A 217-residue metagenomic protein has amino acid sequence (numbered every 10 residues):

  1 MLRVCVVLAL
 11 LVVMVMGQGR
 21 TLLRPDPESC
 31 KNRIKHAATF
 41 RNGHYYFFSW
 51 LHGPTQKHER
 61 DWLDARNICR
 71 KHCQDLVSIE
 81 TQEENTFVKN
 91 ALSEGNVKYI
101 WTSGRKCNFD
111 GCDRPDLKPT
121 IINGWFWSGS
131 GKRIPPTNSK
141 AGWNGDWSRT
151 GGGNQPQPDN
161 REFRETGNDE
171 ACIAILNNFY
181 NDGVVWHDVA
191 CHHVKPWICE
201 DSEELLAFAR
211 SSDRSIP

Functional and structural regions predicted by a protein language model:
L2-P217: Extracellular, disulfide-bonded carbohydrate-recognition/adhesion ectodomains, dominated by C-type lectin-like domains
